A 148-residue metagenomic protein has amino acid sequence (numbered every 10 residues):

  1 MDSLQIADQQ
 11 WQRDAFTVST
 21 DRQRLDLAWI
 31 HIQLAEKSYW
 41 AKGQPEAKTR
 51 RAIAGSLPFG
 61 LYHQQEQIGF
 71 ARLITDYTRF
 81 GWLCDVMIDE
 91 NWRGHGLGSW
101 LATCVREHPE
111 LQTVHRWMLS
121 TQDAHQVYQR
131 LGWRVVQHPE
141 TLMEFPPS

Functional and structural regions predicted by a protein language model:
D2-Q44: Short amphipathic alpha-helix that is part of the acyltransferase structural core
D21, Y39-R51, H108, E140: Catalytic cores of transferase enzymes with a strong primary signal for eukaryotic protein kinases
Q44-M87: A conserved beta-strand-loop-helix scaffold within acyl/acetyltransferase catalytic domains
W92-L101: Conserved acetyl-CoA pyrophosphate-binding loop and the N-cap/start of the following alpha-helix in GNAT-like
S99, L111-P147: Conserved active-site alpha-helix within GNAT-family acetyltransferase domains
C104-E107, S120: Hydrophobic, well-ordered secondary-structure scaffolds
